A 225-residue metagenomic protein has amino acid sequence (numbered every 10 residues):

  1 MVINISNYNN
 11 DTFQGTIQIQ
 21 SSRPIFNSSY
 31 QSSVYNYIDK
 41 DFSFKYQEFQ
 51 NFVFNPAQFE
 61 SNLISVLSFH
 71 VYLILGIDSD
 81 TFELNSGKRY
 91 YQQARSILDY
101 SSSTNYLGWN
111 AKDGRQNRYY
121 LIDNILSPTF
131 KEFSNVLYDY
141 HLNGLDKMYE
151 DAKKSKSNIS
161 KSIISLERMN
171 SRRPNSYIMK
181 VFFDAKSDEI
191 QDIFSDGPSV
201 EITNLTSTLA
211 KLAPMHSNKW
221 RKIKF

Functional and structural regions predicted by a protein language model:
V2-Q14: Short, structured protein-protein interaction patches enriched in aromatics and acidic/basic residues, typified by
S6, H70, G76, V136-L142: Aromatic-enriched hydrophobic runs in primary sequence
N7-N9, S79, F194: Short alpha-helix boundary/capping elements
Q14-Y119: Acidic/His-rich structured neighborhood in mature extracellular/periplasmic domains
S61, S65, K88-Y91, S127 (+6 more regions): Low-complexity, intrinsically disordered regions enriched in charged/polar residues
S86-D146, L205-F225: Glycine-rich, aromatic-bearing surface loops/beta-hairpins
N135-F225: A cross-kingdom marker for long, charged
